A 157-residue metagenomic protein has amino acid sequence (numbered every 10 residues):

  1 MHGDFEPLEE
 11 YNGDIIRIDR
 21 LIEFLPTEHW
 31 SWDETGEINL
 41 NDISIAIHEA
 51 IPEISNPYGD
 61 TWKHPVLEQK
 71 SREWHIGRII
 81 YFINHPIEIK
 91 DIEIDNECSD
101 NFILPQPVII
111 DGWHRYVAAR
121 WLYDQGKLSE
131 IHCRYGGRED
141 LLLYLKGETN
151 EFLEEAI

Functional and structural regions predicted by a protein language model:
M1, E155-I157: Short intrinsically disordered terminal tails
M1-P7, E28, W32-V108, R120-W121: Short alpha-helix boundary/capping and kink motifs at helix termini
L8-D14: Short N-terminal leader segment in a subset of presequences, especially plant chloroplast and some mitochondrial
D14-R17, H85, K127: Short, solvent-exposed helix-helix connector turns and helix-capping sites enriched in acidic/polar residues
D14-R17, L21, T35: Hydrophobic, aromatic-enriched interface-forming segments
I16-D19, S71, G77, H114 (+1 more regions): Short, intrinsically disordered low-complexity segments
I22-P26: A detector of short terminal or domain-flanking linear segments
I87-E154: A short, basic-hydrophobic beta/loop patch
